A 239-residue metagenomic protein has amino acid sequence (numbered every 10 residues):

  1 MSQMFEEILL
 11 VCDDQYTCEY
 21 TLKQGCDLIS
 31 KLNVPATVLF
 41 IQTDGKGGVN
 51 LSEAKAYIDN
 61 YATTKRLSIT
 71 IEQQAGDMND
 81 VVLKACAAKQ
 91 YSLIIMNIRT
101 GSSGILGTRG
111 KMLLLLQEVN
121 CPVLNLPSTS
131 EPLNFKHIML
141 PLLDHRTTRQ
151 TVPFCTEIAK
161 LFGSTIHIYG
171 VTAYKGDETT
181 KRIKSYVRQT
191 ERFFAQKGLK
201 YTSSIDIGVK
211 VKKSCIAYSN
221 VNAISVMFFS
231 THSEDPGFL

Functional and structural regions predicted by a protein language model:
M1-N50, H137-K184, Q189-T202: Small/aliphatic-rich secondary-structure junction motif
V11-Q15, Q73, N97-R99, L142-D144 (+1 more regions): Structural motif
V34, L67, Y91, C121 (+3 more regions): Short glycine/serine/threonine/alanine-rich loop segments
E53-A54, T108-M112, R182-V187, L239: Charged helix-capping and loop-helix junction motifs
T64-T70: A glycine-rich helix N-cap at a beta->alpha junction
Q73-V81, D206-K212: Charged docking surfaces used in two-component/phosphorelay signaling
V81-E131, S219-L239: Gly/Ser-rich helix-loop-strand patches that form or flank binding pockets for ribonucleotide-derived cofactors
Q189-E191, G208-N220: A short, acidic, amphipathic alpha-helical segment used as a generic capping/interface helix at domain edges
